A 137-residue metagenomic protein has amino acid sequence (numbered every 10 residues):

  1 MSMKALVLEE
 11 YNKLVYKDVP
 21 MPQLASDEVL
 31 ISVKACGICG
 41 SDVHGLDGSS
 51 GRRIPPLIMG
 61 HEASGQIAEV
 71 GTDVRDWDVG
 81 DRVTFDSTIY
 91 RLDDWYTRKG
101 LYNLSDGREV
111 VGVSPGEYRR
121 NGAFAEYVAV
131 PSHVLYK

Functional and structural regions predicted by a protein language model:
S2-K4: Extreme N-terminal starter segment of soluble prokaryotic enzymes
E10-N12, A25: Residue-level recognition of beta-strand termini and adjacent short loop/turns
K13-Y16, G40-S41: Short N-terminal binding/cap micro-motifs at the start of the first secondary-structure element
P20-M21, I54-G60, P115-R120, E126-Y127: Short Gly/Pro-enriched turn/cap motifs at secondary-structure boundaries
P22-C36, S49-R98, N103: Glycine-rich beta-strand-centered segment in the early N-terminal region that forms part of a ligand/cofactor-binding
S41-D47: Cytochrome P450 core scaffold surrounding the K-helix E-X-X-R motif and the conserved "meander" helix-loop region
R91-K137: NAD(P)H dinucleotide-binding glycine-rich loop of Rossmann-like/cofactor-binding domains, especially the beta1-alpha1
